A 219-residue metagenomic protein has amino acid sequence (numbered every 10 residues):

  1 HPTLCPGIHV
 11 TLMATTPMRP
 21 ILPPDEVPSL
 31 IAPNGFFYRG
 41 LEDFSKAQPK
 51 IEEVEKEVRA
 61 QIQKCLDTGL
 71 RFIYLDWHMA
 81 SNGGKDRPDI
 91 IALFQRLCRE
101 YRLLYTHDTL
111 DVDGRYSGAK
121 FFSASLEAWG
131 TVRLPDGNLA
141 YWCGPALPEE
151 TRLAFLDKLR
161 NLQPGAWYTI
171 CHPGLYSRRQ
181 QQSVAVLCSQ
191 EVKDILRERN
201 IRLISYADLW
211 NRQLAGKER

Functional and structural regions predicted by a protein language model:
H1-P28: Active-site nucleophile/metal-coordination loop of metallo-enzymes that catalyze phosphate/sulfate and related
T3-G7, F72-D76, L104-Y105, A166-Y168 (+1 more regions): Structural preference for beta-strand elements that scaffold enzyme active sites
H9-T15, A80-N82, L110-V112, G137-C143 (+2 more regions): Active-site beta-loop-alpha junctions enriched in small/polar residues
M18-A47: Active-site gating loops and adjacent loop-to-helix segments of metal-dependent hydrolytic enzymes
D43-I51, S81-G84, R179-V184: Second-shell loop/turn segments in exported
I51-L153, R160: Catalytic domains of cell-wall/extracellular-matrix polysaccharide-remodeling enzymes, centered on de-N-acetylation
D67-T68, F155-Q182, L187: Catalytic grooves of carbohydrate-active enzymes
C98, L103-D108, R179-R219: C-terminal domain-boundary segment and adjacent tail
